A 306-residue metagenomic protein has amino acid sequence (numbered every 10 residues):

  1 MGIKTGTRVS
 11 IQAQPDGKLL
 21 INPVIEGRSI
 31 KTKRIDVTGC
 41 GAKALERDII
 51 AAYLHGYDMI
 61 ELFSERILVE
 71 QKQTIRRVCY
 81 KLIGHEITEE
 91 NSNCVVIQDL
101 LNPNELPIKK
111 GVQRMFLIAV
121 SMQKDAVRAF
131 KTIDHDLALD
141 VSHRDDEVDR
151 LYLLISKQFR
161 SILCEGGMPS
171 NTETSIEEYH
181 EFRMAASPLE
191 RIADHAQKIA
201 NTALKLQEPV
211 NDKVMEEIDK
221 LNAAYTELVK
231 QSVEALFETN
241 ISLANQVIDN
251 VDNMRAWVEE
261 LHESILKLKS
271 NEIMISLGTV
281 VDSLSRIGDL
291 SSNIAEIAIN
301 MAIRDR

Functional and structural regions predicted by a protein language model:
M1-R306: Cytosolic, long alpha-helical scaffolding segments
